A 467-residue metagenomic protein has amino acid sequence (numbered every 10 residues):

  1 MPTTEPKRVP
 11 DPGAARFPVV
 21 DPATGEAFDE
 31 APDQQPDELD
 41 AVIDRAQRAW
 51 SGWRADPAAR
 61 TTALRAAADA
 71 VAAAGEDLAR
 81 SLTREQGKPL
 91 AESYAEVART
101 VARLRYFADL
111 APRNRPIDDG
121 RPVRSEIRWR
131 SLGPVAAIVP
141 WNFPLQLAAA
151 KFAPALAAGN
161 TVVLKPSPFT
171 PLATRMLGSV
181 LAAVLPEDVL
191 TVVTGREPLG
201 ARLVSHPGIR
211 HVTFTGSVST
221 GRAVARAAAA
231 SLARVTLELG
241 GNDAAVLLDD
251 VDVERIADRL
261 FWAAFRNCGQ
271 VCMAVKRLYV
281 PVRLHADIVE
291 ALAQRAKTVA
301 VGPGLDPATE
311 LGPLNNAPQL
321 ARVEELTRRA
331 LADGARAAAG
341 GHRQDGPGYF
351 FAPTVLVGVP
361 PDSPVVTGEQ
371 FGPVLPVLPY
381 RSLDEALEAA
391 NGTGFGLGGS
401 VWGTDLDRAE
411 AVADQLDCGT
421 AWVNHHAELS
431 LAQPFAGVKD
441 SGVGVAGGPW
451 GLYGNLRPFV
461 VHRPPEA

Functional and structural regions predicted by a protein language model:
M1-V123: N-terminal Rossmann-like NAD(P)+-binding subdomain of aldehyde/semialdehyde dehydrogenases
A14-F17, V275, L397: Short loop/turn microsegments at loop-to-beta-strand junctions
D21-E30, I209, R343, F350-A467: Conserved C-terminal structural/oligomerization subdomain of aldehyde/semialdehyde dehydrogenase
G25, R60, L82, L104 (+9 more regions): Residue-level signal for inorganic ion chemistry
A27-Q34, R48-R54, A137, A245-L248 (+5 more regions): Short, well-ordered beta-strand elements within core beta-sheets of diverse protein domains
W50-R54, A68-G75, A79, Q86 (+17 more regions): Structural signal for hydrophobic packing residues in well-ordered secondary-structure cores of soluble enzyme domains
R115-R255, Y380: Rossmann-like NAD(P) dinucleotide-binding subdomain of oxidoreductase/dehydrogenase enzymes
S219-P360, V423: ALDH superfamily catalytic-core signature
